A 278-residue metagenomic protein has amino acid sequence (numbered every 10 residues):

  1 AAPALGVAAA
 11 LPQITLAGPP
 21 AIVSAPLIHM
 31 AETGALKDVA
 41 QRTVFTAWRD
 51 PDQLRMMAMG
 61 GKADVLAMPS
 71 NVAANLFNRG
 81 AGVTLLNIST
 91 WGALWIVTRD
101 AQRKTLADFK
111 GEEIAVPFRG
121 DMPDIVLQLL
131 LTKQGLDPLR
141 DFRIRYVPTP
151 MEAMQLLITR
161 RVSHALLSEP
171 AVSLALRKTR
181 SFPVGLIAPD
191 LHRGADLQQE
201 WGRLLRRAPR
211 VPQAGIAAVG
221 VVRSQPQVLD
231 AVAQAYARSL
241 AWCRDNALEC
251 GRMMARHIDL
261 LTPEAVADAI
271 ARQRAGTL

Functional and structural regions predicted by a protein language model:
A1-A4: N-terminal export leaders
G6-V147, L156-T159, S163-E169, L176-Q198: Short, glycine-/small- and polar/acidic-enriched structural segments that line small-molecule recognition paths
L11-I14, I22, F182, E249-L278: An extracytoplasmic/periplasmic, membrane-proximal ligand-sensing/linker region
P19, R119, R206-A208, L261: A generic short alpha-helical patch detector that favors 3-5-residue windows in or near N-terminal regions
K37-V39, Q199-P209, R274-L278: Short, solvent-exposed loop/beta-turn-alpha elements that line the ligand-binding surface or hinge of extracytoplasmic
N71-V72, M151-M254: Pocket-lining segment of extracytoplasmic ligand-binding domains
D141, R223, L260-L261: Short, conserved sequence motifs enriched in acidic/basic residues, glycine, and aromatics that mark functional "hot
